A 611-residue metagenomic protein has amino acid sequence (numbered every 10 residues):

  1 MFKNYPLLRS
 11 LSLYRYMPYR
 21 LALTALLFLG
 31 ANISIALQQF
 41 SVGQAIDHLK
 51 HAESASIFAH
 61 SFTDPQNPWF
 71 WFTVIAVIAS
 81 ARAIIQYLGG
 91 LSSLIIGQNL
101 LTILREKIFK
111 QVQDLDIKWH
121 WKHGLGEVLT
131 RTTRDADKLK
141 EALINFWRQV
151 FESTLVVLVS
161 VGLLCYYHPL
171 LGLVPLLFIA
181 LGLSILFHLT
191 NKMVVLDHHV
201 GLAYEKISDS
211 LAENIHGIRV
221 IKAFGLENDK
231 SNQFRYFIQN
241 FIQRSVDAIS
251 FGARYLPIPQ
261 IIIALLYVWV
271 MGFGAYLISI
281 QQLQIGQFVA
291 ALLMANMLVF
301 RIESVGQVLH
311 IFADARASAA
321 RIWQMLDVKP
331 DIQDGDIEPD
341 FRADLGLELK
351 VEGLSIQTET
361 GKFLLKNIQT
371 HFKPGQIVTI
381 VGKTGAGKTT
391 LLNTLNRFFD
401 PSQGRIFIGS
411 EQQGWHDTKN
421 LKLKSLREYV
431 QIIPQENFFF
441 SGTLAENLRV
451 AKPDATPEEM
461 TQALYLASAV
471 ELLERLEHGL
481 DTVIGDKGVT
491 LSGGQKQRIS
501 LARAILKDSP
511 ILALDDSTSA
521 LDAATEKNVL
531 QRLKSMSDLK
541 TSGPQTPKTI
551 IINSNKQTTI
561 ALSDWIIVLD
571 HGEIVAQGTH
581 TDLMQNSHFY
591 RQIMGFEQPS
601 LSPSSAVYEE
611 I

Functional and structural regions predicted by a protein language model:
Y5-P6, Y14, S93-L94, Q113-L158: Juxtamembrane loop-to-helix connectors within ABC transporter transmembrane domains
Y16, R20-G30, N145-H199, V270-L283: Transmembrane helices of ABC transporter permease
Y19-Q44, W71, I75, G90-S93 (+4 more regions): Alpha-helical segments in transporter systems
L21-I85, C165-L170, Q281-I285, E411: Transmembrane helix-loop-helix hairpins at lipid-water interfaces of multipass membrane proteins, especially the type-1
W71-R82, Q86, I179-L183, F187 (+2 more regions): Hydrophobic alpha-helical segments in the permease module
H123-G126, H199-D247, I337: Loop segments that connect adjacent transmembrane helices in multi-pass transporters
A203, I207, K222-L226, S250 (+1 more regions): Cytosolic ends of transmembrane helices, especially the final helix of ABC transmembrane type-1 domains
R342-I611: ABC-type nucleotide-binding domain
